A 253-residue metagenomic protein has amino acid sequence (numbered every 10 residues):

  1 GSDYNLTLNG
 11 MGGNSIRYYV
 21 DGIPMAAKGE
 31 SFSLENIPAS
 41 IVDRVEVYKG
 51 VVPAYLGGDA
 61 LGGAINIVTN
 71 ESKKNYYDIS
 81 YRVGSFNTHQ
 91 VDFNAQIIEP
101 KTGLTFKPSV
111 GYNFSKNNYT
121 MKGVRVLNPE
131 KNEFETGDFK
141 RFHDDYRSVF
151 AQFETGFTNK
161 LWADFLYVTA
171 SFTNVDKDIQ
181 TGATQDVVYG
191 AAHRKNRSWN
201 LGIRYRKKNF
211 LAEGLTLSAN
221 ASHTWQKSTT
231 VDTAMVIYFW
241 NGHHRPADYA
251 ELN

Functional and structural regions predicted by a protein language model:
G1-P24: Extracytoplasmic beta-strand/coil segments of soluble accessory domains associated with Gram-negative outer-membrane
Y4, G63, H89-F93, R147-F153 (+1 more regions): Hydrophobic, lipid-facing positions within transmembrane beta-strands of outer-membrane proteins
I16, K73-Y77, H89, P100-P108 (+3 more regions): Outer-envelope beta-barrel architecture signal
I23-K49: Short acidic/polar hinge/loop motifs at secondary-structure boundaries that mediate gating or recognition
A39-D78: A beta-strand signature from Gram-negative outer-membrane beta-barrel systems, especially the internal plug domain
G50, V68, S80-F86, I98 (+4 more regions): Outer-membrane beta-barrel pore domains and translocons
R82, K101-D186: Periplasmic-side early beta-strands and strand-to-turn transitions of outer-membrane beta-barrels
Y119, F142-S148, D164-G214, T224-N253: Flexible loop and strand-edge segments within Gram-negative outer membrane beta-barrel domains
